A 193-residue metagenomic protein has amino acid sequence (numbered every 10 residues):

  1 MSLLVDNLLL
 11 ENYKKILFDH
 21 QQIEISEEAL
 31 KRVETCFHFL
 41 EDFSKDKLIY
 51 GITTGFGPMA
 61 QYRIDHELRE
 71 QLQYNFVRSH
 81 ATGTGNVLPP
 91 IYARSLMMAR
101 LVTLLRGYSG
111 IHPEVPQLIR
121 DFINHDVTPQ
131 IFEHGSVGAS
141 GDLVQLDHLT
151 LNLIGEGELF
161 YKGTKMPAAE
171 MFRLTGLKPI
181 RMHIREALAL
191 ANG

Functional and structural regions predicted by a protein language model:
M1-G193: Conserved, well-structured ligand/cofactor-binding cores
